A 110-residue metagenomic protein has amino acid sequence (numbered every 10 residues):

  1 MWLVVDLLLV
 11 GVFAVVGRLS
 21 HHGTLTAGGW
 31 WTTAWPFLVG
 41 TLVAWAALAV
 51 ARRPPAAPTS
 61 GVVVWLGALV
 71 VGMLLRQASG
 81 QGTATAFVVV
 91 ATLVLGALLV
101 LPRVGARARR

Functional and structural regions predicted by a protein language model:
M1-G29: Membrane-helix boundary elements
L9-G11, P36, V63-L75, V94-L95: Small-residue-rich segments of transmembrane alpha-helices in multi-pass membrane proteins, especially helix faces
R18-G28, A47-P58: Short juxtamembrane and helix-loop transition motifs at transmembrane-helix boundaries in membrane proteins
T24-V43, G61-V62: Loop-to-helix transition at the N-terminal end of transmembrane alpha-helices
A27-T32, T83-L93: Non-cytosolic membrane-interface motifs at loop->transmembrane helix junctions
L48-G67, T85-T92: Internal alpha-helical transmembrane segments of multi-pass membrane proteins
L74-V90, R109: Membrane-helix boundary connector in multi-pass membrane proteins
G96-R110: Membrane-water interface at the C-terminal end of transmembrane alpha helices
